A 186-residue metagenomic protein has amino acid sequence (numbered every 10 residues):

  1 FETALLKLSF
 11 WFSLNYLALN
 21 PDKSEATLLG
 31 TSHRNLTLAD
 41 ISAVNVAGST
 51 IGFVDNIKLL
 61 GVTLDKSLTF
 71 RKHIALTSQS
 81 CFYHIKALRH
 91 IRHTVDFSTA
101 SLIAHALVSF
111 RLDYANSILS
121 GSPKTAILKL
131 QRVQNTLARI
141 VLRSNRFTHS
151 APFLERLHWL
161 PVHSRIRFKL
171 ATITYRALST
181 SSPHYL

Functional and structural regions predicted by a protein language model:
F1-L186: Hydrophobic/basic alpha-helical segments
